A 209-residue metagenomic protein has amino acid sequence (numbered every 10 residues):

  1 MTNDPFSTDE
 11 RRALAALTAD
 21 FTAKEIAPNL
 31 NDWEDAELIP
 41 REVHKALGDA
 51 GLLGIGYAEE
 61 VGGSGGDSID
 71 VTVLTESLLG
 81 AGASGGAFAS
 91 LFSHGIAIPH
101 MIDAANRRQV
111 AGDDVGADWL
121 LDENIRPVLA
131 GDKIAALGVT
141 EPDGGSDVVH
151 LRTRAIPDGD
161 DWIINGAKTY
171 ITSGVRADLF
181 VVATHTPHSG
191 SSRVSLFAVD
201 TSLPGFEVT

Functional and structural regions predicted by a protein language model:
M1-R12, A155: Intrinsic disorder at enzyme termini
E10-K24: A non-catalytic, amphipathic alpha-helix used as a structural packing/dimerization or gating element in enzyme scaffolds
T22, G51, A58, L74 (+4 more regions): Buried hydrophobic positions in well-ordered alpha/beta secondary-structure cores of metabolic enzymes
A27-L38: C-terminal helix-coil-helix/basic helical segment that borders enzyme active sites and/or dimer interfaces and provides
D49-D122, R126, A130-G131, S173-R176: Internal helix-loop-helix
G131-V139: A short, Trp-centered hydrophobic/proline-enriched beta-strand micro-motif
D147-N165: Cytochrome P450 C-terminal beta-domain/meander region
N165-E207: A short core secondary-structure module
